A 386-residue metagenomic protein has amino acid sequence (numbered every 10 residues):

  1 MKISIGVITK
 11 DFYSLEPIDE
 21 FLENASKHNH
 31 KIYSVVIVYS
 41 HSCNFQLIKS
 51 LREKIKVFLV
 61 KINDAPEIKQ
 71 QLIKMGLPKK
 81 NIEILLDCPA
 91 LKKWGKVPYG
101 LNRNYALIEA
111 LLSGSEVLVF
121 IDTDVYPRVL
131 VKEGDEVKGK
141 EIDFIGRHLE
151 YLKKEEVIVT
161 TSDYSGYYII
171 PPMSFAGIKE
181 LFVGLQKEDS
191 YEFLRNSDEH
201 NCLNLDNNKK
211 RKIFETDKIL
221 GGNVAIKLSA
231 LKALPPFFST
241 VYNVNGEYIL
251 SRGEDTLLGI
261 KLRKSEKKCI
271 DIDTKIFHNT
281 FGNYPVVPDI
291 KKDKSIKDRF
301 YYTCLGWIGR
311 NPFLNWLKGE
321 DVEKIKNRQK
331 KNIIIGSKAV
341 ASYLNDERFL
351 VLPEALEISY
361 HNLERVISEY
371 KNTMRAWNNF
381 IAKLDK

Functional and structural regions predicted by a protein language model:
K2-S4, A25-I37, K54-V57: Short loop->beta transition adjacent to catalytic acidic/histidine clusters or analogous donor-positioning motifs
I8-Y13, P17-E20, V35, S40-H41 (+6 more regions): Terminal low-complexity segments of carbohydrate-biosynthetic enzymes
L15-N24, E136-E150, G253-I260, D293-K294: Well-ordered, non-membrane alpha-helical segments in soluble/globular domains
L47-S113: Active-site-proximal specificity loops/subdomain of glycosyltransferases
S115-K132: Short beta-strand-to-loop acidic/aromatic patch adjacent to the donor-nucleotide binding site
R128-S239: Conserved catalytic core of nucleotide-sugar-dependent glycosyltransferases
P172, V244-Y248, S265-I290: Active-site donor/metal-binding and catalytic loop motifs of nucleotide-sugar-dependent glycosylation enzymes
N243-L257: Acidic donor-binding loop at a coil-to-helix junction in glycosyltransferase catalytic cores that engages
